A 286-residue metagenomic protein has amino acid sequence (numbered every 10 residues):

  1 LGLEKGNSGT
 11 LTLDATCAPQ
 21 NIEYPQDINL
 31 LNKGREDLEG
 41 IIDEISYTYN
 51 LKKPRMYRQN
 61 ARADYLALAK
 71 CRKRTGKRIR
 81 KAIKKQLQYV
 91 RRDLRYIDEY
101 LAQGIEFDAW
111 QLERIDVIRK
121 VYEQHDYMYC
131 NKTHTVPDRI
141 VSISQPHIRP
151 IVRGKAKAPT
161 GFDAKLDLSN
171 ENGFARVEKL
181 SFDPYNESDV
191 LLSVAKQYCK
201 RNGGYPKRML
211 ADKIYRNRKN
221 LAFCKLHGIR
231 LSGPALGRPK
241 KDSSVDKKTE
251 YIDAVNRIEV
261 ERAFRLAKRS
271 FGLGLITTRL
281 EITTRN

Functional and structural regions predicted by a protein language model:
L1-K207, K213, F223: Polybasic low-complexity intrinsically disordered regions
Q111-V117, M128-Y129, E250-N286: Basic, amphipathic alpha-helical segments enriched in Lys/Arg and hydrophobic/aromatic residues
F162-F174, A235-P239, A263-A267: A glycine-rich, aromatic-flanked flexible loop/lid motif
L210-R218, R238: Acidic, metal-coordinating catalytic cores used for nucleic-acid/nucleotide bond scission and strand-transfer chemistry
R218-L226: Short glycine/threonine-rich loop-to-helix capping motif typified by GTGT followed within a few residues by an Asp-Pro
G228-A235: Short hydrophobic/aromatic-enriched beta-strand-loop microsegments
K240-K247: Short, charged, surface-exposed secondary-structure boundary motifs
